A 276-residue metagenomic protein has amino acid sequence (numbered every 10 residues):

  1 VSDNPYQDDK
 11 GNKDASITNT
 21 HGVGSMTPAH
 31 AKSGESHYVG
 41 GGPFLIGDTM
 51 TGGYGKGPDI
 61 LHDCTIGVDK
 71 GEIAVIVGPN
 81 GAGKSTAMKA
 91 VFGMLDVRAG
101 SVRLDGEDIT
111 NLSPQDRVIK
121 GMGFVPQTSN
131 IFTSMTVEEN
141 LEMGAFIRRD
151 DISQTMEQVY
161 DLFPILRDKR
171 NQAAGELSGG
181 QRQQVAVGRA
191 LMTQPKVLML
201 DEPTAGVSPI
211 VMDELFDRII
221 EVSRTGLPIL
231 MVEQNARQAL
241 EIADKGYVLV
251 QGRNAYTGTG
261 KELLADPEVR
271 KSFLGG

Functional and structural regions predicted by a protein language model:
Y6, G24-G276: Glycine-rich phosphate-binding loops of nucleotide-dependent enzymes
D9-M26: N-terminal intrinsically disordered, low-complexity tails
